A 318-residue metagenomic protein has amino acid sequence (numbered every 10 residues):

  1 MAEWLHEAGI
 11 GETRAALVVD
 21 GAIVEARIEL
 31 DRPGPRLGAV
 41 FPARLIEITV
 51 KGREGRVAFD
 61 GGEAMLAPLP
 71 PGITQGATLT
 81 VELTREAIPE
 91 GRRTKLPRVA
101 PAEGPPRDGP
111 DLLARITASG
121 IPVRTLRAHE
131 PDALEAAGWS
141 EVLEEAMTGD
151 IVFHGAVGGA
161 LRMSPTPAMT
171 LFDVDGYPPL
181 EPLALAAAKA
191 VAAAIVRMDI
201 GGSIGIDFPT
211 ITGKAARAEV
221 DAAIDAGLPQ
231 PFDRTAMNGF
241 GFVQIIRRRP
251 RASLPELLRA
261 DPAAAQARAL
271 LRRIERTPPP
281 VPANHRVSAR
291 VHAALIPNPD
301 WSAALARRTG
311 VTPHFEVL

Functional and structural regions predicted by a protein language model:
M1-A67, P71-A168, E316-L318: Extended, charged alpha/beta regions that create polyanion-binding interfaces
A87, V157-V317: Conserved glycine-centered short motifs in functionally critical loops
